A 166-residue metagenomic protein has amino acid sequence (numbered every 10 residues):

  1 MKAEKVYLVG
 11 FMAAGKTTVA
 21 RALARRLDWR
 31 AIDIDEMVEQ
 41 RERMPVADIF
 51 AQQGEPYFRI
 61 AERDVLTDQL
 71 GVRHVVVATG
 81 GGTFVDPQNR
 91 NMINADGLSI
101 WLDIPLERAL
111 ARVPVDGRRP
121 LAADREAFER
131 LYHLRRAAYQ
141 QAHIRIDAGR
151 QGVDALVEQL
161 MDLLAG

Functional and structural regions predicted by a protein language model:
M1-K2, A22, R26, L98 (+1 more regions): NTP-dependent small-molecule kinase module
L8: Hydrophobic anchor at the beta1->P-loop junction of P-loop NTPases
F11: P-loop (Walker A) phosphate-binding loop of NTP-binding proteins
T17: Walker A/P-loop
I34-N94, A138: ATP-dependent small-molecule kinase phosphotransfer cores that center on conserved nucleotide phosphate-binding segments
D64-V65, Q88, A127, L134 (+1 more regions): Short acidic active-site motifs
G81-T83, P105-E107, Q151-G152: Short glycine-rich anion-binding loops that position phosphate/pyrophosphate groups of nucleotides and phosphorylated
A95-A137: A glycine- and Lys/Arg-enriched "phosphate-lid" helix/loop adjacent to the NTP-binding pocket of small-molecule kinases
